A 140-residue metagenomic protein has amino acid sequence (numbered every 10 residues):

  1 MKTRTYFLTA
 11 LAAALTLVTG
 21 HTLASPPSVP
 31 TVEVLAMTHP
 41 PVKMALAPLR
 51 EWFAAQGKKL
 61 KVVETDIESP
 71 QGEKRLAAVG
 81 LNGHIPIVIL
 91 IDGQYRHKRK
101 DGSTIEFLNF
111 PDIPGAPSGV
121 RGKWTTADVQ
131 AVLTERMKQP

Functional and structural regions predicted by a protein language model:
M1-T9: Bacterial N-terminal signal peptides that target proteins for export
T9-V18: Bacterial N-terminal signal peptides
T19-A24: Sec/Tat signal peptide C-region and signal peptidase I cleavage site
S25-Q56: Local sequence-structure signature of Cys/Sec-based thiol-disulfide redox active-site neighborhoods
V34-P40, V63-E64, I113-K123: Second-shell loop/turn segments in exported
K43-F53, S69, E73-L76, T126 (+1 more regions): Extracytoplasmic/secreted envelope proteins and their assembly/folding machinery, especially bacterial periplasmic
K58-G72: Thiol-based oxidoreductase modules, predominantly thioredoxin-like and allied folds used for disulfide exchange
I91-Q139: Non-catalytic, surface beta->alpha helical segment in thiol-disulfide oxidoreductase systems
